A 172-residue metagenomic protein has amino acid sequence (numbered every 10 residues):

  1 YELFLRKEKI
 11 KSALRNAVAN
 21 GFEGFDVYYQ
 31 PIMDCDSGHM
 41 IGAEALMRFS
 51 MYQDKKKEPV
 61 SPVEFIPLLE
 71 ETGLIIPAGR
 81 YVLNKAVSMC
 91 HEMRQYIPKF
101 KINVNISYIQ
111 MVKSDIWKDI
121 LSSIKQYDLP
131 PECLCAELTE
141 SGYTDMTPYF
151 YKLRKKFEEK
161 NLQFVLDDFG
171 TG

Functional and structural regions predicted by a protein language model:
E2, R6-L68, N105, L166: Active-site core of bacterial EAL-family cyclic-dinucleotide phosphodiesterase domains
R6, I41, S61, D115-W117 (+1 more regions): Residues at alpha-helix caps and immediate loop-helix transition turns in enzyme cores, especially N- and C-cap
G21, K56, Y81-I106, S122-C133 (+1 more regions): Helix C-cap/alpha-to-beta connector motif
D26, G42-E44, K99-N103, C133-E137 (+1 more regions): Structural preference for beta-strand elements that scaffold enzyme active sites
I32-D34, M51, M93, M111-K113 (+1 more regions): Sensor-regulatory modules in signal-transduction proteins
E64, L68-L69, V82-C90, D119-I120 (+1 more regions): Structural preference for long, well-ordered alpha-helical segments in enzyme cores
G73-L74: Catalytic-site/binding-pocket detector for metal-dependent nucleotidyl cyclases and the c-di-GMP signaling machinery
S122-G172: The catalytic core of metal-dependent phosphodiesterases that act on cyclic dinucleotides
